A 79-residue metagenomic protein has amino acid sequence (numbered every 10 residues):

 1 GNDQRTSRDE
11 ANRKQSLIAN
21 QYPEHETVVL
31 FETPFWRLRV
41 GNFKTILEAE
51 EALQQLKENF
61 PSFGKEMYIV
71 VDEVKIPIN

Functional and structural regions predicted by a protein language model:
G1-N2: Terminal, intrinsically disordered low-complexity segments enriched in charged/polar and proline residues
R5-R37, N42-N79: Extracytoplasmic
